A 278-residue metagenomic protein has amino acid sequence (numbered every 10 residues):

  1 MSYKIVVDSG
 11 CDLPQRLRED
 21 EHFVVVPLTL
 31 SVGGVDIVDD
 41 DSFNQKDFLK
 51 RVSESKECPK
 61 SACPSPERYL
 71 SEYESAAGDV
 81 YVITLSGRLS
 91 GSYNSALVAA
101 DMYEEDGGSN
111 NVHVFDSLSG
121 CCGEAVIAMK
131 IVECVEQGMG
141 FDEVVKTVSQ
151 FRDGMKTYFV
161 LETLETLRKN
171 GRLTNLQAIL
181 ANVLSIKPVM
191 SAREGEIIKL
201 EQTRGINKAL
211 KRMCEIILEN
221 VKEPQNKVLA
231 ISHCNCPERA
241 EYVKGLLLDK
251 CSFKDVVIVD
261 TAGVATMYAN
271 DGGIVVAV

Functional and structural regions predicted by a protein language model:
Y3-K4, G10-V24, T29, L89-S92 (+3 more regions): Mixed-charge interfacial surface used for oligomerization/domain docking and macromolecular partner engagement
K4-C63, R68: N-terminal glycine-rich anion-binding loop in soluble enzyme alpha/beta folds
K60, V82, V114, A230-I231: Short catalytic-loop micro-motif centered on adjacent basic/acidic residues
P64-V80, T84-G107: Active-site cofactor/cluster-binding pocket
S109-N111: Conserved beta-strand -> loop -> alpha-helix junction used to position metal-binding or nucleic-acid-contacting
